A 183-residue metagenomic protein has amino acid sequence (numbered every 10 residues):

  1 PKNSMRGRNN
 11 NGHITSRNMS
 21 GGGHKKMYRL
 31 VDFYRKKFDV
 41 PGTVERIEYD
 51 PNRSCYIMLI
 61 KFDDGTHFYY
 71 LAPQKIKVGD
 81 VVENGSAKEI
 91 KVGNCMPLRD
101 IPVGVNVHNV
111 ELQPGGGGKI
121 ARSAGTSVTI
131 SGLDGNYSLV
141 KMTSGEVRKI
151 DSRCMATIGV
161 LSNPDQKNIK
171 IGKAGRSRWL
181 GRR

Functional and structural regions predicted by a protein language model:
P1-R53, V78-R183: Basic, glycine/proline-rich low-complexity segments that contact nucleic acids
P51-M58, H67-Y70: Short, flexible active-site-proximal loops enriched in glycine and acidic residues
K61-F68, S86-V92: Short, structured beta-strand/loop micro-motifs enriched in basic residues and often containing a Trp
G65-K77: Beta-strand/loop nucleic-acid-binding surfaces
